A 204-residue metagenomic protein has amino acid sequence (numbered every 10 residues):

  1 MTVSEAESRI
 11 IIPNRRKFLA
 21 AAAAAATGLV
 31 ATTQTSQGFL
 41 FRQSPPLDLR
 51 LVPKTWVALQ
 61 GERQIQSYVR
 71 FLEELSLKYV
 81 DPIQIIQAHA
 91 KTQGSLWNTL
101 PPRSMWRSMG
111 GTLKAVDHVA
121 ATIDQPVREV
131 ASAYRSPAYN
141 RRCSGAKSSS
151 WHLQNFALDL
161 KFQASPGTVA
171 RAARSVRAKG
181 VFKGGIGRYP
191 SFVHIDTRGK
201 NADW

Functional and structural regions predicted by a protein language model:
M1-P13: N-terminal secretory signal peptides
I10-K17, T27-S44: N-terminal twin-arginine translocation
A22-L29, T33, S148-W204: Catalytic cores and adjacent binding grooves of peptidoglycan-active enzymes
Q34-S95: Intrinsically disordered, low-complexity, Pro/Ser/Thr/Asn/Gly/Ala-rich spacer/linker segments adjacent to signal
L75-D124: Active-site acidic/histidine clusters and adjacent loop/turn architecture that either coordinate catalytic ions
S108, V130-A133, F162-Q163: Short His-Asn-centered micro-motif
D117-S144: Extended, low-complexity, intrinsically disordered C-terminal regulatory tails of eukaryotic serine/threonine kinases
